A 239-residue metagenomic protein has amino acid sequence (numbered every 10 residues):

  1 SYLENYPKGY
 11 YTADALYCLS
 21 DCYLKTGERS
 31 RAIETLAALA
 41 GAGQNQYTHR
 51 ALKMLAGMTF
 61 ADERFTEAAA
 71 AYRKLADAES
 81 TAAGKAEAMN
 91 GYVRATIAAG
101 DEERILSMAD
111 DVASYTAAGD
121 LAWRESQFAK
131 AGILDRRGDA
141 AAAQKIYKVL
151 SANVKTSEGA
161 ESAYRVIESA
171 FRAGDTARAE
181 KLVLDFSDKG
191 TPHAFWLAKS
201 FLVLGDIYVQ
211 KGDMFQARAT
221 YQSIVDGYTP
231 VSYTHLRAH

Functional and structural regions predicted by a protein language model:
L3-G9, A38-N45, K74-A82, D111-D120 (+3 more regions): Solenoid-like repeat scaffolds
Y10-Y17, Q44-M54, A82-G91, G119-A129 (+3 more regions): Generic helix N-cap/helix-start motif at coil->alpha-helix transitions
M214-P230: TPR/TPR-like (Sel1-like) alpha-helical repeat modules
T234-H239: Conserved small/polar residues in nucleotide/adenosyl-binding loops
